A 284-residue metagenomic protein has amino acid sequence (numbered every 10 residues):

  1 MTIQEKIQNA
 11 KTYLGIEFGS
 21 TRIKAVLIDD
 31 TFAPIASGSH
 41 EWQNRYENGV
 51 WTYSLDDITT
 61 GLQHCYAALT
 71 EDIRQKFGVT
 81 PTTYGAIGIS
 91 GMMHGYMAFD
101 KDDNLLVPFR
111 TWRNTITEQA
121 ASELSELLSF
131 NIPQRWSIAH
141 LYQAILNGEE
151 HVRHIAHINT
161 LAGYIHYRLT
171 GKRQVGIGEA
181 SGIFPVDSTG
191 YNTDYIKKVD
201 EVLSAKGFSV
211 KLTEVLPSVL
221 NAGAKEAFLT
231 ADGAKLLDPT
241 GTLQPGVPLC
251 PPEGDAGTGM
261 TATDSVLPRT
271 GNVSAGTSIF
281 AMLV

Functional and structural regions predicted by a protein language model:
M1-P108, S122, H154, K235 (+1 more regions): N-terminal glycine/serine-rich phosphate-binding loop of ATP-dependent small-molecule kinases, especially carbohydrate
F18-S20, S129-E253: Gly/Ser/Thr-rich active-site cleft segment
S20-R22, G91, G95, T117-Q119 (+4 more regions): Conserved A3 ("GATE") glycine/threonine-rich loop of ANL adenylate-forming enzymes
D29-T31, F99-D102, L169-K172, S188 (+2 more regions): Short acidic-glycine loop/turn motifs at beta-strand connectors
T59-T70, I138-L141, G254-T258: Short, hydrophobic/amphipathic alpha-helical packing segments that form internal helix faces or helix-helix interfaces
V107, A120-A121, L229-T230, M260-A262 (+1 more regions): Short helix/loop capping segments that flank catalytic or ligand/cofactor-binding pockets
N114: Carbohydrate-associated surface elements
D238-G241, V247, P252-V284: Catalytic phosphate/nucleotide-handling subdomain of diverse soluble enzymes
